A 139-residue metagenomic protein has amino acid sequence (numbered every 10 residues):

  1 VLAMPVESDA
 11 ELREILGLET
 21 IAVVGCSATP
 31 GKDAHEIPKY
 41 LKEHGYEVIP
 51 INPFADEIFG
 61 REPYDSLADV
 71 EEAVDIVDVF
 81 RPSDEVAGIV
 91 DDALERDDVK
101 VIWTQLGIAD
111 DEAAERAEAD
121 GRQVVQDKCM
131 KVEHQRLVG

Functional and structural regions predicted by a protein language model:
V1-G17: Short N-terminal or domain-adjacent regulatory/targeting segments
L2-E7, I58-Y64: Short gly/ser/thr-rich secondary-structure transition/capping motifs
A22-V23: Conserved beta-strand elements of the Class I
S27-K32, P38-F59: NAD(P)-binding Rossmann-fold cofactor-contacting core
Y46, D97-K100, D120-R122: A short helix->loop->beta-strand "cap" motif at the edges of active sites that frequently abuts
L67-G107: Mid-chain, well-packed structural core segment of small domains
L106-H134, V138: Rossmann-fold NAD(P)-binding glycine/threonine-rich loop
